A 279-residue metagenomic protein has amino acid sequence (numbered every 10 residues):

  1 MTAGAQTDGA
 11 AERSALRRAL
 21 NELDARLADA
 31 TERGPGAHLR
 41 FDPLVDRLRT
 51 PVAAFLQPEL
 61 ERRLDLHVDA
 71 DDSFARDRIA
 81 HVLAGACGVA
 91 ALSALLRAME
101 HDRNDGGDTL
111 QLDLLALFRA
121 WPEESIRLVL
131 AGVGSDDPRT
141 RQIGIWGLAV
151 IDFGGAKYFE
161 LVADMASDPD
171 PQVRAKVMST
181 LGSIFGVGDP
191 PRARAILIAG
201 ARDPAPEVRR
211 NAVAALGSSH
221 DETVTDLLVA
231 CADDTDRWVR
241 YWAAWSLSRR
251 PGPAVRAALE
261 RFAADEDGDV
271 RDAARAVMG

Functional and structural regions predicted by a protein language model:
M1-D77, H81-G85, R249, D272-G279: N-terminal alpha-helical scaffold/docking segments in eukaryotic complex subunits
A10-A28, P51-H67, G88-E100, W121-G134 (+4 more regions): Amphipathic alpha-helical scaffolding segments comprising HEAT/armadillo-like alpha-solenoid repeats
E32-H38, D69-S73, N104-D108, P138-R139 (+5 more regions): Alpha-helix N-cap/helix-start positions at coil->helix boundaries
H38-D42, P58, D77, S93 (+6 more regions): Alpha-solenoid HEAT/ARM repeat scaffold
E100-S167, Q172-S183: Eukaryote-skewed repeat-based solenoidal scaffolds used as protein-protein interaction platforms, primarily
R256-G279: Leucine-rich solenoid repeat scaffolds
